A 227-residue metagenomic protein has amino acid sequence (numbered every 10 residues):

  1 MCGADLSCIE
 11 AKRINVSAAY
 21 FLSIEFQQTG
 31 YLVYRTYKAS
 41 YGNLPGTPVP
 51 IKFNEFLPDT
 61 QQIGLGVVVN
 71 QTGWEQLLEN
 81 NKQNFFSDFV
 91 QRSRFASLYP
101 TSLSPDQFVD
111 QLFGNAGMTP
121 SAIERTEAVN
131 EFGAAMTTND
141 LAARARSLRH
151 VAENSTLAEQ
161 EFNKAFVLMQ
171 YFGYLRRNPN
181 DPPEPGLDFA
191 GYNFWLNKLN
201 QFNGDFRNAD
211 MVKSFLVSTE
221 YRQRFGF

Functional and structural regions predicted by a protein language model:
M1-F227: Composition-driven recognition of low-complexity segments enriched in small/aliphatic/hydroxylated residues
